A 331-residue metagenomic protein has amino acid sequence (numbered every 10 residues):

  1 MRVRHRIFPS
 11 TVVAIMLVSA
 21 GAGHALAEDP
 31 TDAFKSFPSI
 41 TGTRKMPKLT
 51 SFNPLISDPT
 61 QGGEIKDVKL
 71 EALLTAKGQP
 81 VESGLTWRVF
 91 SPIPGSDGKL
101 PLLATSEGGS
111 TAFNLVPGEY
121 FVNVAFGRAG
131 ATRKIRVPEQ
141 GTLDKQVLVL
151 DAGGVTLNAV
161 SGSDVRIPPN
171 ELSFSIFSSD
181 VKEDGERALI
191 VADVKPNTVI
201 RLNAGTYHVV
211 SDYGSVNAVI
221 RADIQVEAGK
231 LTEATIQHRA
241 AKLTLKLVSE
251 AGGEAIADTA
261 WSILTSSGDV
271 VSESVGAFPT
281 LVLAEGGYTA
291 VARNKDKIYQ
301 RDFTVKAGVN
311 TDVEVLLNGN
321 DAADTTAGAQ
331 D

Functional and structural regions predicted by a protein language model:
R2-T11: Bacterial N-terminal signal peptides that target proteins for export
T11-A20: Bacterial N-terminal signal peptides
A22-A27: Sec/Tat signal peptide C-region and signal peptidase I cleavage site
D29-I56, E107, F126-D151, G214-Q237 (+1 more regions): Structured interaction patches on ligand/partner-binding surfaces of diverse proteins
K66-Q79, G154-D164, K242-A251: A short, amphipathic beta-strand motif
A76-S96, G162-E183, E250-D269: Short, ordered, surface-exposed loop/turn motifs in non-cytosolic proteins
P92-G109, D180-P196, T265-A277: Short, acidic Ser/Thr/Gly-rich low-complexity loop/linker segments typical of extracellular and cell-surface proteins
E107-E119, F126-R128, V194-H208, Y213-V216 (+2 more regions): Short Pro-Gly-centered beta-turn/loop motif in secreted/extracellular proteins
